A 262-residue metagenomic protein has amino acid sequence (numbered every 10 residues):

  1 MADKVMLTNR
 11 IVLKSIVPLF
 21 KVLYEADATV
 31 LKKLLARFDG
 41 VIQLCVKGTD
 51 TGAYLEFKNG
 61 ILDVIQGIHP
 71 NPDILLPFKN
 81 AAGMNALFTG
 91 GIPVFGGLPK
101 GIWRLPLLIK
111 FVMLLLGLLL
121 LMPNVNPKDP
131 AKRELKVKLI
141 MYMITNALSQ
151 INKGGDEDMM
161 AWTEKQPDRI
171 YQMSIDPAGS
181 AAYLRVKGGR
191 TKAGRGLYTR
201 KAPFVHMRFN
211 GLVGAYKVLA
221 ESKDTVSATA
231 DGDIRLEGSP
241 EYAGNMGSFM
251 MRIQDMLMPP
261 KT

Functional and structural regions predicted by a protein language model:
M1-T262: Feature captures hydrophobic
